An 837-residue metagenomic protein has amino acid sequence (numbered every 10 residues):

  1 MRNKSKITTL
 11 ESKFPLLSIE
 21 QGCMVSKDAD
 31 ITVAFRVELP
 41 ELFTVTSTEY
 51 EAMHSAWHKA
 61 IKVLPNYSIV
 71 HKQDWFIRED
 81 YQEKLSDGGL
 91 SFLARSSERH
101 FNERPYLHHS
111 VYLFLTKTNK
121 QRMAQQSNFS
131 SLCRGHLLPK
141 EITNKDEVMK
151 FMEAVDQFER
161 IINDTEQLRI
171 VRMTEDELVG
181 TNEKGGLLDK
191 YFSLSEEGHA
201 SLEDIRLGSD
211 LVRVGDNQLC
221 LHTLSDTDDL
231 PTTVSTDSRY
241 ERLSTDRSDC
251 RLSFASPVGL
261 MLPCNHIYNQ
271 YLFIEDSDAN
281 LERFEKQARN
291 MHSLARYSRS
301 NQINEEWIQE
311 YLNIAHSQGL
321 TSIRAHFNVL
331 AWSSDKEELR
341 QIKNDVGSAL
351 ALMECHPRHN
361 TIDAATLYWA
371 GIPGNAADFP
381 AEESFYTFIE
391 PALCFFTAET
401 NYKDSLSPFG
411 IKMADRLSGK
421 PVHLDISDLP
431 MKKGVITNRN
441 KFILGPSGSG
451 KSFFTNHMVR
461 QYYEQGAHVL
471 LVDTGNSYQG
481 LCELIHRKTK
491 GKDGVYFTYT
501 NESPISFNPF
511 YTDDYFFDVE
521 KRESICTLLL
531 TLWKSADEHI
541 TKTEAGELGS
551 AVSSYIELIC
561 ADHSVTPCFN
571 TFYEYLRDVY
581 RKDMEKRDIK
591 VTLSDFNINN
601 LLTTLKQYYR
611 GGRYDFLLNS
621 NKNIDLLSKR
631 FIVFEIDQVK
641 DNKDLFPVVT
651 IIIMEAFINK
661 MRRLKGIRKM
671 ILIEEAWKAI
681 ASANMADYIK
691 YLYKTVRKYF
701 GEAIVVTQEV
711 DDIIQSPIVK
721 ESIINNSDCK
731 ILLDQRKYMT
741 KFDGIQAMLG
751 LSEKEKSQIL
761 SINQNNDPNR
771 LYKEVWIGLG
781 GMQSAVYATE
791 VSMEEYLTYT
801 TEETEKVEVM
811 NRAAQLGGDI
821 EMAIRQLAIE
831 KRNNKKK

Functional and structural regions predicted by a protein language model:
M1-E399: Extended, folded cores of ATP/NTP-driven motor/assembly subunits in large transport and secretion machines
C23-A29, N102-L107, S317-S322, A414-R416 (+3 more regions): Short glycine/proline-enriched loop/turn "hinge" motifs that connect secondary-structure elements and lie
S47, E51-V63, C355-H356, T366-V422 (+8 more regions): P-loop NTPase motor domains
L85-L90, S127-L132, G374-A377, L484-T489 (+5 more regions): Short secondary-structure boundary/capping segments
H100, F516-N570, P717-K837: P-loop NTPase motor core of the ASCE superfamily
L132-I161, M353, G445-G450, T798-A823: Short, cationic low-complexity segments
S427-R460, V469-Q479, V495-S503, D637-S757 (+1 more regions): Conserved P-loop NTPase motor cores
